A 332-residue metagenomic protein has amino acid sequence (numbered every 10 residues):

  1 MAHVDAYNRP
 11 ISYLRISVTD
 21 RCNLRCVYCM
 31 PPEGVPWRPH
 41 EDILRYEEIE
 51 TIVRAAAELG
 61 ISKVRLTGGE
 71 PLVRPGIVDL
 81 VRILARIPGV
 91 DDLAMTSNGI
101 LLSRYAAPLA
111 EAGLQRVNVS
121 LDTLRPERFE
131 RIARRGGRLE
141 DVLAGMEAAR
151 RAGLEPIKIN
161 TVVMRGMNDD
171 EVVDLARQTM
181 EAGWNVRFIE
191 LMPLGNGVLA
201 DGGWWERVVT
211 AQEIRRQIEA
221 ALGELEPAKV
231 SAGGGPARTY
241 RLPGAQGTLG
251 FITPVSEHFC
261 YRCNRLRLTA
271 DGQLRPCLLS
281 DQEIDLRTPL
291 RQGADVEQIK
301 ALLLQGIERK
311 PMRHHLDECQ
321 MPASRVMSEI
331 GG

Functional and structural regions predicted by a protein language model:
M1-Y13, R177-E181, L191-G332: Auxiliary Fe-S-binding modules of radical SAM enzymes
Y7-Y46, L278: Canonical Radical SAM [4Fe-4S] cluster-binding loop centered on the CxxxCxxC motif and its immediate flanking residues
V18, C26, L66, M95 (+1 more regions): Conserved, mostly hydrophobic/aromatic
L24, P126-E127, H258, I284: Glycine-centered loop/turn positions within well-structured domains that cap or flank conserved ligand/cofactor-binding
G34-P39, S103, R125-A133, G195-D201 (+1 more regions): A short acidic, helix-capping loop that chelates divalent metal ions and anchors anionic groups
I43-R65, V73-I189: Radical SAM/AdoMet-radical enzyme domain recognition
E70: Conserved G/P- and acidic residue-centered "switch" motifs that form tight phosphate/ATP-binding loops in soluble
